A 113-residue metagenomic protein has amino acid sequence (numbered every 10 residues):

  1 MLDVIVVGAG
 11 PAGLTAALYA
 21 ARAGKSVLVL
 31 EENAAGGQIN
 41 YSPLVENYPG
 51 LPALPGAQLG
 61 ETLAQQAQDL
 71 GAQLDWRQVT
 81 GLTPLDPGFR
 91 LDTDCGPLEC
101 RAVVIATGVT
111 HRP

Functional and structural regions predicted by a protein language model:
M1-V7, A23, L74-P113: FAD-binding core/adjacent interface of flavoenzyme oxidoreductases
I5, A21-Y41: Glycine-rich FAD pyrophosphate-binding loop
G10: Glycine-rich NAD(P) Rossmann-fold beta1-alpha1 loop
G13-L14: N-terminal Rossmann-fold NAD(P) dinucleotide-binding loop
A34, P43-E46, H111: Alpha/beta-hydrolase active-site loop signature
N40-P97: N-terminal Rossmann-like dinucleotide/flavin-binding domain of flavoprotein oxidoreductases that bind FAD/FMN
